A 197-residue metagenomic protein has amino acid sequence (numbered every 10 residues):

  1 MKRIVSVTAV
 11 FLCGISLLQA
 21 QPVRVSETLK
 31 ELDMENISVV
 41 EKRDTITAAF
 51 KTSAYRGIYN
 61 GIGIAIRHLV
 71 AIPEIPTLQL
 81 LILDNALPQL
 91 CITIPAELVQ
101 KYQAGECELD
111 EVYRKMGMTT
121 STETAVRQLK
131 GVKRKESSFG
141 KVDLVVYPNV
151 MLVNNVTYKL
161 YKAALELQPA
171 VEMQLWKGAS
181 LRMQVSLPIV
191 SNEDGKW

Functional and structural regions predicted by a protein language model:
I4-I15: Sec-dependent N-terminal signal peptides
F11, V39, K135-S137: Sterically constrained small-residue positions within well-ordered secondary structures of folded domains
S16, D44-T45: Generic detector of short, well-ordered, non-transmembrane alpha-helical segments enriched in hydrophobic residues
A20-R43, Y55-G57, M116-G117: N-proximal, solvent-exposed amphipathic alpha-helical segments enriched in charged/polar residues
P22, P88-L90, A96-R127: Flexible, glycine-rich linker and terminal segments associated with outer-membrane beta-barrel/transport systems
T45-C91, E123-W197: Transmembrane beta-barrel domains of bacterial outer-membrane proteins
